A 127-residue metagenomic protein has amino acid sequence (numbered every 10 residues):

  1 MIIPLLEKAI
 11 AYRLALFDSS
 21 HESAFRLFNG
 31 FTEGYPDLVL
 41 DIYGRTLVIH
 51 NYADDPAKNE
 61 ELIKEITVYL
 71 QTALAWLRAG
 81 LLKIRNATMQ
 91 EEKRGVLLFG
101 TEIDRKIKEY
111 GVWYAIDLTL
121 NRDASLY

Functional and structural regions predicted by a protein language model:
M1-T46, Y52, F99: Non-catalytic accessory regions of SAM-dependent methyltransferases
I3-E22, N51-D54, K58-A87: Cysteine-centered catalytic environments shared across enzyme families
G34-Y35, D55-K58, A124: Short, surface-exposed beta-strand/loop "edge" segments at domain boundaries and coil↔beta transitions
D41, L62-Y127: Non-catalytic substrate-recognition/targeting regions of SAM-dependent transferases
V48-H50, A124-S125: Short small-residue beta-strand/loop micro-motif enriched in glycine and branched aliphatics
